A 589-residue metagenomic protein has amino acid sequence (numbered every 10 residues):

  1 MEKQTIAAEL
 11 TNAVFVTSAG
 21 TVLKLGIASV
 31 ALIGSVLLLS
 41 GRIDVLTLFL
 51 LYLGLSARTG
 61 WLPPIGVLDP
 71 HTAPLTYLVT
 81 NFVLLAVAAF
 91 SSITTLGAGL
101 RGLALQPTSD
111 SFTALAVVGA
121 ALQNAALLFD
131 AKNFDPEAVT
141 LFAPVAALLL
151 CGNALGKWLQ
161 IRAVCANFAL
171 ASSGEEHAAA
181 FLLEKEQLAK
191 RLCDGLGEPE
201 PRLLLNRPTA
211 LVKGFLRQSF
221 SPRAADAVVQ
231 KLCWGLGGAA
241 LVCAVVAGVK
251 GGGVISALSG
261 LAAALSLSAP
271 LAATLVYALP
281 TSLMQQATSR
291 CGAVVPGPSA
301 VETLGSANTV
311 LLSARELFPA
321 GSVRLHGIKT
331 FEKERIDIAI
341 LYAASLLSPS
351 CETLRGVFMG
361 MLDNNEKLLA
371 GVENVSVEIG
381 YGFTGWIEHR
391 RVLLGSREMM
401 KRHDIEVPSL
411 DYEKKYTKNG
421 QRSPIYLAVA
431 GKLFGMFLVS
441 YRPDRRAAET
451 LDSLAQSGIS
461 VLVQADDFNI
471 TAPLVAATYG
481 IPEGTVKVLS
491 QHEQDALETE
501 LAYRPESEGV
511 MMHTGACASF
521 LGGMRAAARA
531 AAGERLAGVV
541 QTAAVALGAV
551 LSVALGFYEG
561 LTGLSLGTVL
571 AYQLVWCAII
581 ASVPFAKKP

Functional and structural regions predicted by a protein language model:
E2-V117, Q123-V229, C233, R525 (+2 more regions): Structural motif at membrane-water interfaces of alpha-helical integral membrane proteins
L84-T95, A146-A171, P199-T309, V510-P589: Hydrophobic alpha-helical transmembrane segments
G197, R202, I387-H389, V429-Y572: Conserved ATP-binding TGD loop and adjacent catalytic N/P-domain core of P-type ATPases
A300-G327: Asp-based phosphoryl-transfer active-site loop
L304-A307, I379, N419-Q421: Short, small/polar residue-rich loop motifs at catalytic or cofactor-binding pockets
L311, F383-T384, S423-V429, V463-Q464: Cytosolic beta-strand hydrophobic patch enriched in CBS
K329-I379, K401-H403, L410-K414: ATP-binding catalytic core of ATPases
